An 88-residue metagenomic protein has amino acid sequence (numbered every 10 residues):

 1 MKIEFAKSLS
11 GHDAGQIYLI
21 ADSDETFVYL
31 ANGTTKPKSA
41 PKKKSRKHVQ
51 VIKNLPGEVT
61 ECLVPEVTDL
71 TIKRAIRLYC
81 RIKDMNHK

Functional and structural regions predicted by a protein language model:
M1-E4, L9, L19-K88: Ferredoxin-like alpha/beta domains used as RNA- or RNAP-binding modules
A14-Q16: Short, Lys/Arg- and Gly-enriched loop/turn segments at beta-strand edges
